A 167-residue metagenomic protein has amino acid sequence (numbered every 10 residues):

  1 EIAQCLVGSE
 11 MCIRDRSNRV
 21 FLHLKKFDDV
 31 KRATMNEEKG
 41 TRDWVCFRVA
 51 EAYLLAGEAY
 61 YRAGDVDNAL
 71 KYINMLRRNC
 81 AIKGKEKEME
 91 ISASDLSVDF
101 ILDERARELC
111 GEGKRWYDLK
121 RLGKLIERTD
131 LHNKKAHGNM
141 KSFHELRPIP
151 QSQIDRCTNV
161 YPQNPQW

Functional and structural regions predicted by a protein language model:
E1-G8, C12-I13: Single conserved hydrophobic/aromatic residue that forms the stacking wall/gate of nucleotide- or nucleobase-binding
R14-G40: Short glycine/proline-rich turn/loop motifs
L22, N36-C46, L70, R77 (+1 more regions): Long, intrinsically disordered, low-complexity segments
C80-K83: Alpha-helical junction/boundary sensor with strong preference for TPR arrays
